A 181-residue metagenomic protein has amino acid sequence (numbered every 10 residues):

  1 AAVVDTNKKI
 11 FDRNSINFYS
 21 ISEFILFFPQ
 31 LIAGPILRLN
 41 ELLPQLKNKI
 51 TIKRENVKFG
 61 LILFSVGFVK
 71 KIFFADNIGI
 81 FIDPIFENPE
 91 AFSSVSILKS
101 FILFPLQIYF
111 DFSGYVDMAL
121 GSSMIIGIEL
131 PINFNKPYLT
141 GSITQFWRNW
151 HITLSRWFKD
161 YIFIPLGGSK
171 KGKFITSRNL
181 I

Functional and structural regions predicted by a protein language model:
A1-I181: Membrane-embedded transmembrane alpha-helical bundles that form the catalytic cores of multi-pass lipid-modifying
